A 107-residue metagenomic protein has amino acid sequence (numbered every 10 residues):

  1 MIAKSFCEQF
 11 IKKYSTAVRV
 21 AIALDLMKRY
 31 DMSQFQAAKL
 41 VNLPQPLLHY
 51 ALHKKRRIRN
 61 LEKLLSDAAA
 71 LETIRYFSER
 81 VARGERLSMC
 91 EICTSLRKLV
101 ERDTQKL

Functional and structural regions predicted by a protein language model:
M1-R19: Short, Lys/Arg-enriched anionic-surface-contact patches
S15-D31: Short, amphipathic alpha-helical "recognition" segments used to contact nucleic acids or chromatin
S33-K39: Short alpha-helical "recognition helix" segments of helix-turn-helix
N42-P44: Short coil turns linking two alpha-helices in DNA-binding domains
L48-H49: Key DNA-contacting residues within the recognition helix of helix-turn-helix
K54: Alpha-helical DNA-recognition elements
I58-Y76: Short Lys/Arg-enriched helix C-cap and helix-to-coil transition segments that create basic nucleic-acid-contact patches
T73-L107: Helix-turn-helix/homeodomain-like alpha-helical modules used for DNA recognition and transcription-factor dimerization
